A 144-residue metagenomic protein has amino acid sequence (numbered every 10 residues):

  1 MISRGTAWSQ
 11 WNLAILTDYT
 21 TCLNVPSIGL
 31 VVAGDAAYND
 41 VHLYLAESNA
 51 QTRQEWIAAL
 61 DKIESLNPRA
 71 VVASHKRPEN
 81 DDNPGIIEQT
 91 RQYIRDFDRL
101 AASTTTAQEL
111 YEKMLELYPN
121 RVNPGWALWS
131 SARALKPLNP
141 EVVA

Functional and structural regions predicted by a protein language model:
M1-S9, V25-V31: Beta-strand-turn-beta hairpins that frame and shape the catalytic cleft of phosphate-ester-processing enzymes
G5-W8, R53, N123-W126: Intrinsically disordered regions, especially transient/low-confidence alpha-helical propensity segments and coil-helix
N12: Conserved HGGG/HGGXW glycine-rich cap/lid loop of the alpha/beta-hydrolase fold
I15, Y19-E88, Y93-D96, L100: Metallo-beta-lactamase
S65-A70, R77-A144: Accessory terminal helices/loops
